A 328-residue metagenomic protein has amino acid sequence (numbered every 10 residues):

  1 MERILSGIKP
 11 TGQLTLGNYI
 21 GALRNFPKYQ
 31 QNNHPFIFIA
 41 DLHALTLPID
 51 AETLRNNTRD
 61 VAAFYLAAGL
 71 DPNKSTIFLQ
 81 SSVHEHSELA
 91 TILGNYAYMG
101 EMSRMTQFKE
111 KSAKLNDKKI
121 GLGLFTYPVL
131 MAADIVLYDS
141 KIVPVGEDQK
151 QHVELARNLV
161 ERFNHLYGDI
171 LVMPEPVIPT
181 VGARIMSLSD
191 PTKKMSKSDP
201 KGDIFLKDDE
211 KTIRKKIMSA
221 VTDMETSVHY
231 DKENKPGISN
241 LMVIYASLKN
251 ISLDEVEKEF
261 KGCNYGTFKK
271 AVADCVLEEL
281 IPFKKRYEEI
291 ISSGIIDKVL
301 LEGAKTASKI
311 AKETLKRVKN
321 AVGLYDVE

Functional and structural regions predicted by a protein language model:
M1-E2, E328: Short, Lys/Arg-enriched, disordered terminal segments
E2-L5, P10-A133, K284: N-terminal Rossmann-like or analogous alpha/beta NTP/dinucleotide-binding catalytic cores that position adenine
I8-P10, D41-H43, S140-I142, D199 (+1 more regions): Short, histidine-centered active-site or binding-site loop motifs used for metal coordination, general acid-base
D50-A51, I142-G146, V228: Short, polar/flexible loop-turn hinges at active-site or ligand-entry regions and domain interfaces
A62, G69, A97-E101, S140 (+2 more regions): A generic secondary-structure signal for well-formed alpha-helical elements
M99-S103, L137-P144, A246-V256: Short helix-capping/linker segments at secondary-structure and domain boundaries
Q107-E110, K114-F163, Y167, S187: Internal, conserved structured core segments that host functional sites
Q151, R157-E328: Conserved nucleotide- and phosphate/pyrophosphate-binding catalytic cores in adenylate/nucleotidyl-handling enzymes
